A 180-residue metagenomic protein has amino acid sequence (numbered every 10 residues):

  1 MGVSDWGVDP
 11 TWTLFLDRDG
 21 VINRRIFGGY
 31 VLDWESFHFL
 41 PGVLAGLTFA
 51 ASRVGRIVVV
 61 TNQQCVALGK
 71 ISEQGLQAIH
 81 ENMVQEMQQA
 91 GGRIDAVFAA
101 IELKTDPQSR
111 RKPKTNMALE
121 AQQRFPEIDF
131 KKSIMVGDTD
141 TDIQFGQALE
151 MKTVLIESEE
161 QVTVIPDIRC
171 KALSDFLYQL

Functional and structural regions predicted by a protein language model:
M1-V58: Active-site neighborhood of HAD-like aspartate-dependent phosphohydrolases
G2-L14, Q74-R93, T105-M135, T139-L180: Asp-based, Mg2+/Mn2+-dependent phosphohydrolase catalytic module
D19-P41, V66-G75, Q89, E102-Q108: Metal-dependent phosphoesterase signature
V21, T61, T153: Ser/Thr-centric signal marking residues that sit in or immediately flank functional binding/regulatory motifs
R25, N62, S158: Histidine-centered beta-alpha loop that forms part of the nucleotide-sugar donor binding/catalytic region in diverse
V31, S36-F37, A100, K114 (+2 more regions): Flexible domain-boundary/linker segments
E35-S36, V59, G92, V162: Sparse recognition of residues in long alpha-helices and their boundaries
V43, L47-H80, A96-T105, G146: Substrate-recognition element of Asp-dependent hydrolases with the DxDx(T/V) motif
